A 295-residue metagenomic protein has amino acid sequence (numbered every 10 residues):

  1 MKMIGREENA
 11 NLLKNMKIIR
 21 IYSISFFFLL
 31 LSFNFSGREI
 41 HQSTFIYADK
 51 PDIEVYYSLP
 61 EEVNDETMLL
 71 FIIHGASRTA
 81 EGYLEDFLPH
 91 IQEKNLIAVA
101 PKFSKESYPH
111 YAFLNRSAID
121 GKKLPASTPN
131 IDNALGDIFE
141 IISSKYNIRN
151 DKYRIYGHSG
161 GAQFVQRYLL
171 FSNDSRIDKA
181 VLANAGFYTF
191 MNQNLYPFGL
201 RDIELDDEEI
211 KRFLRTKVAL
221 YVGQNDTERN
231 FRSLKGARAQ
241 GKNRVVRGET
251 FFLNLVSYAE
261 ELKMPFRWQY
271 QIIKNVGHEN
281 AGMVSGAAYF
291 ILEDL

Functional and structural regions predicted by a protein language model:
M1-R6, N11-E39: Bacterial Sec-dependent N-terminal signal peptides
F45-L59, E66-K152: Serine-hydrolase catalytic machinery in alpha/beta-hydrolase-like enzymes
V63-D65, P89-K94, I148-R149, N173-S175 (+2 more regions): Extracellular/periplasmic catalytic domains that process cell-envelope and extracellular macromolecules
K102-E106, G186, V276: Short beta-to-alpha linker loops that shape the active-site pocket of alpha/beta-hydrolase fold enzymes
D151-D202: Primarily recognizes the serine-hydrolase "nucleophile elbow" in alpha/beta-hydrolase and SGNH/GDSL folds
K179, A185-E260: The feature captures the conserved acid-bearing segment of alpha/beta-hydrolase catalytic domains
F252-L295: C-terminal catalytic histidine-bearing segment of alpha/beta-hydrolase fold enzymes
